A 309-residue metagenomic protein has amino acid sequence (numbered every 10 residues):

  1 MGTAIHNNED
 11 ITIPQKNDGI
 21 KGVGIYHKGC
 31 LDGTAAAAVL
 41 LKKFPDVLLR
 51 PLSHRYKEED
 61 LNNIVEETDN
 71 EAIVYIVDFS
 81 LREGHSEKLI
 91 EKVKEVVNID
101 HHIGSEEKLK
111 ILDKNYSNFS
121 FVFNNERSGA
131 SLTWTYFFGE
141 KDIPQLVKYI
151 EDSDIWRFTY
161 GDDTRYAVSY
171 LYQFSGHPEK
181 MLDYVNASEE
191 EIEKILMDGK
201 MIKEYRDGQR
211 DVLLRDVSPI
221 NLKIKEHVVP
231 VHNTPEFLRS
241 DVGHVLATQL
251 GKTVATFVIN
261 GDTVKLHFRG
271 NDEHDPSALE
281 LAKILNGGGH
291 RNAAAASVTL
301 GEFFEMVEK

Functional and structural regions predicted by a protein language model:
M1-Y172, D211-K309: Replace "Mg2+/Mn2+-dependent" with "divalent metal-dependent
G161-P219: Active-site-proximal loop/helix segment associated with metal-binding centers of metalloenzymes
